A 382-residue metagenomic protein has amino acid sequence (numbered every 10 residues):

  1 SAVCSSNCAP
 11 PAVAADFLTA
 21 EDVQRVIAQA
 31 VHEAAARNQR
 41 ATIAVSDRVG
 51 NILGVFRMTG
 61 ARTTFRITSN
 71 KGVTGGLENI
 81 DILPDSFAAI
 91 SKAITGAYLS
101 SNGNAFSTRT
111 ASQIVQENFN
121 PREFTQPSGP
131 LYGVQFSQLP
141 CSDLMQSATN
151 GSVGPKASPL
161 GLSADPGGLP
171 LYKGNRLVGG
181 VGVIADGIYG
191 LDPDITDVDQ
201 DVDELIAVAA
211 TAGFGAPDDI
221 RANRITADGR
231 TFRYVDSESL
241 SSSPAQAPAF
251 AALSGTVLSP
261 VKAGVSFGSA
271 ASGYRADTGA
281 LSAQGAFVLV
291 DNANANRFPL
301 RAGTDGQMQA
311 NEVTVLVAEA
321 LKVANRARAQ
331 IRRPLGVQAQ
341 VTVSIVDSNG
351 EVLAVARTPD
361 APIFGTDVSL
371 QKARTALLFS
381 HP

Functional and structural regions predicted by a protein language model:
V3-C4, C8-P382: Flexible, solvent-exposed loop/hinge segments and secondary-structure transition points
